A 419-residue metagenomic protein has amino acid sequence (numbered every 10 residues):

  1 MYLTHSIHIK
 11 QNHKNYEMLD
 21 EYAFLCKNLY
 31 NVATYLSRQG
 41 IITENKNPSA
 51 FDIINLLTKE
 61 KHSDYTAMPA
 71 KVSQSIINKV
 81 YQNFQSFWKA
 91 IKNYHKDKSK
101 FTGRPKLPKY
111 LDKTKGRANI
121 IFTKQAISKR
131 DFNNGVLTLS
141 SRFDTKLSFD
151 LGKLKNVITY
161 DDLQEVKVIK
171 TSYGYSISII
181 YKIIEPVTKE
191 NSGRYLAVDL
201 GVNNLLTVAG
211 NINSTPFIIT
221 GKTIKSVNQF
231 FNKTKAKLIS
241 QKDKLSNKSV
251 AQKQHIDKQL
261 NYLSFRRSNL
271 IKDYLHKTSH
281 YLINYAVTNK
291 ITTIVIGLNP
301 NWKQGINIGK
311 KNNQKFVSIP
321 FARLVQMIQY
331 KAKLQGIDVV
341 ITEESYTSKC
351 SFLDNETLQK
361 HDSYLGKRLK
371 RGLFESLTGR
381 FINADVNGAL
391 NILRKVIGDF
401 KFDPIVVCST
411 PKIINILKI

Functional and structural regions predicted by a protein language model:
M1-I419: Nucleic-acid substrate recognition interfaces
